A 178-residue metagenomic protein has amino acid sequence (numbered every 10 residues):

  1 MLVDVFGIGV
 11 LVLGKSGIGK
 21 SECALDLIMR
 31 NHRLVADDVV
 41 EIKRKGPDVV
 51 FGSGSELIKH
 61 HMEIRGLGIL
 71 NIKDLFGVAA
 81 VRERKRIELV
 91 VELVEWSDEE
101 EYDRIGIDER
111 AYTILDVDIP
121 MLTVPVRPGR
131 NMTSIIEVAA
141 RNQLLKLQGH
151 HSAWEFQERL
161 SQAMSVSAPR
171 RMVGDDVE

Functional and structural regions predicted by a protein language model:
M1-V3: Pre-Walker A adenine-sensing motif
F6-V35: Glycine-rich phosphate-binding P-loop
G9, S16, G46, E56 (+3 more regions): A broadly conserved detector of short glycine/acidic/proline-rich loop/turn motifs that flank catalytic sites and bind
V12, G52-S53, M121: Short capping micro-motif at the N-terminus of alpha-helices
R33-L93: Conserved nucleotide-sensing/catalytic segment adjacent to the nucleotide-binding pocket in NTP-handling enzymes
R84, E88-E178: Conserved NTP phosphate-binding and transfer environment spanning the P-loop NTPase/kinase superfamily
